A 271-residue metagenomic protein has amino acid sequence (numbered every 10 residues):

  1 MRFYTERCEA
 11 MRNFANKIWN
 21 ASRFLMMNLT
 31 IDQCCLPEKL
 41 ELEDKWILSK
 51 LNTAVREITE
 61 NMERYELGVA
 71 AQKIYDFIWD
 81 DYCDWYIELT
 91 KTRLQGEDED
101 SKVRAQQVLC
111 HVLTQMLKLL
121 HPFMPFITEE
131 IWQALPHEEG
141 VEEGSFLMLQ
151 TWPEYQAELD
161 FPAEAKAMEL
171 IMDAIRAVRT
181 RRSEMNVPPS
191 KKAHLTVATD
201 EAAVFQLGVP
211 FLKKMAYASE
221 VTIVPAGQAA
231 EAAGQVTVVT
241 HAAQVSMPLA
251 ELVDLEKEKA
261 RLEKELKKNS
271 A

Functional and structural regions predicted by a protein language model:
R2, E6-A271: Feature 926 captures the class I aminoacyl-tRNA synthetase adenylation module centered on the KMSKS loop
